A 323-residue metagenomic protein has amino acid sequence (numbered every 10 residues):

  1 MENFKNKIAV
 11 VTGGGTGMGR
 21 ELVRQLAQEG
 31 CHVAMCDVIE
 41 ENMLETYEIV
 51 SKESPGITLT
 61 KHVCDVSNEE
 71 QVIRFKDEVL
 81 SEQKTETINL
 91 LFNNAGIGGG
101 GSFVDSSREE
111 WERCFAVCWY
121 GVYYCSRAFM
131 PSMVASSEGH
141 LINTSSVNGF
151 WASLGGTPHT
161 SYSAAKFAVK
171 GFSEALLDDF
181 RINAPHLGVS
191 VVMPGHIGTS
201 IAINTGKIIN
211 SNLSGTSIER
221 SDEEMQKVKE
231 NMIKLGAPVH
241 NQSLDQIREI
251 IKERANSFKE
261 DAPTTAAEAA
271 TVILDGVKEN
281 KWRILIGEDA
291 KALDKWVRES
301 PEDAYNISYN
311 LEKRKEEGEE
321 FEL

Functional and structural regions predicted by a protein language model:
E2-A34: Canonical Rossmann dinucleotide-binding motif of NAD(H)/NADP(H)-dependent dehydrogenases/reductases, specifically
E29-E45: Conserved glycine-rich Rossmann-like NAD(P)H-binding loop of the short-chain dehydrogenase/reductase
E40-E41, V63-F75, R108: The beta1-alpha1 cofactor-binding region of Rossmann-like NAD(H)/NADP(H)-dependent oxidoreductases
S102-F103, E110-E112: Substrate-binding pocket helix/loop in short-chain dehydrogenase/reductase
S126, A165: Active-site helix of classical SDR
S146: Residue(s) in the substrate-gating loop at a strand-loop-helix junction that position the organic substrate next
I182-R283: SDR active-site lid
